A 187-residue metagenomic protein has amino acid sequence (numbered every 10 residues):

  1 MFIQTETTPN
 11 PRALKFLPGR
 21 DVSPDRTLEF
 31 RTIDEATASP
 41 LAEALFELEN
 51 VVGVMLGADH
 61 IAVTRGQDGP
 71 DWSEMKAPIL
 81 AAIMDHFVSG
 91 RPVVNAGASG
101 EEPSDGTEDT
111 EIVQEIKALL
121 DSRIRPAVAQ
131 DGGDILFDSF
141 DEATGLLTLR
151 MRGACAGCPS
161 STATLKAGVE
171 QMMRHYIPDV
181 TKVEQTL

Functional and structural regions predicted by a protein language model:
M1-L187: Domain-level signature for proteins that mediate thiol-based redox and metal-cofactor handling
